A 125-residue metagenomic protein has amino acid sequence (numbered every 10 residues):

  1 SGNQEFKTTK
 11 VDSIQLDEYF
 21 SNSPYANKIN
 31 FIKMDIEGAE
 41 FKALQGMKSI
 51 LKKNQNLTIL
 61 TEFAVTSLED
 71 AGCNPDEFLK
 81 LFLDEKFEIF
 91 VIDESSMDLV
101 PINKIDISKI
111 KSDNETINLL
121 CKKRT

Functional and structural regions predicted by a protein language model:
S1-N54, S67-C73, E77: Short internal loop-to-helix segment that lines adenine-nucleotide cofactor pockets
G2-N3, K7, E69-T125: Rossmann-like AdoMet/SAM-dependent catalytic core
T9-V11, I59, L119: Structural detector for hydrophobic anchor residues on beta-strands
I14, E62, I92-E94: Conserved beta-strand termini and adjacent loop/short-helix elements that scaffold enzyme active sites in alpha/beta
N22, L57, A64, S95-M97 (+1 more regions): Amphipathic, alpha-helical segments enriched in basic
N30-M34, L60-E62, L120-K122: Short beta-strand segments
G38, F63-V65, K123-T125: Non-catalytic surface loops within mature trypsin-like serine protease
N56-T58, E88: Proline-centered loop/turn at the N-terminus of a beta-strand
